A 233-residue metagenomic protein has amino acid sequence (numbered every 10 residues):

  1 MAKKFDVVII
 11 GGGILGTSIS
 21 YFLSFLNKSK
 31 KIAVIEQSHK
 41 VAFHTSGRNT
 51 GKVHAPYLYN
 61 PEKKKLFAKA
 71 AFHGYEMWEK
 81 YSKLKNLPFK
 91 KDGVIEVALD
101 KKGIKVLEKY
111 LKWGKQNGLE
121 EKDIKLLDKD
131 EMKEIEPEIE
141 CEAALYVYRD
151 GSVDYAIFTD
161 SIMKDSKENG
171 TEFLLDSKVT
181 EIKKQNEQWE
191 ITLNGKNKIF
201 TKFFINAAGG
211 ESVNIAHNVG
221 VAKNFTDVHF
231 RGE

Functional and structural regions predicted by a protein language model:
A2-L15, A33: Beta1/beta-strand and adjacent pyrophosphate-binding region of the FAD-binding site in flavoprotein oxidoreductases
G12, Y57, A208-G209: Glycine-rich, N-terminal phosphate-binding loop of Rossmann-like dinucleotide-binding domains
S20, S24, D165: Gly/Ala-rich phosphate-binding loop of Rossmann-like dinucleotide-binding domains, activating on the conserved
S24-G47: Glycine-rich FAD pyrophosphate-binding loop
A42, K198-E233: Central helical "cap/lid" subdomain
G51-I135: Dinucleotide-binding Rossmann-like beta1-alpha1 core, especially the glycine-rich loop that anchors the ADP
N86-A98, D123-L126, D130-N169, E190: Helix-loop-beta segment of a Rossmann-like dinucleotide-binding subdomain
L145-F203, A207, E211: Helical element adjacent to the flavin cofactor pocket in flavoenzyme catalytic cores
